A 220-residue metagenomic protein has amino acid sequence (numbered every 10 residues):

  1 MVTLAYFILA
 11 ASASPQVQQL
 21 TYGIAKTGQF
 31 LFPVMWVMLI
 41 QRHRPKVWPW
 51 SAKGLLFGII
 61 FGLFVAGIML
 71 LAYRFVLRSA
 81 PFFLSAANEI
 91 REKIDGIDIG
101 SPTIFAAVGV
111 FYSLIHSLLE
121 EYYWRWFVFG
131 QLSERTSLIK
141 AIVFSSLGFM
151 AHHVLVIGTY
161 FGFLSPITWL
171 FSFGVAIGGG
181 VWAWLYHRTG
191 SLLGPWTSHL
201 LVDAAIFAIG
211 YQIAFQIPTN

Functional and structural regions predicted by a protein language model:
M1-F57, A204-N220: N-terminal, membrane-interfacial amphipathic/helix-forming hydrophobic leader that caps and precedes the first
M1-Y6, F61-A66, F144-G148: Alpha-helical transmembrane segments
Y6-Q16, V76, V154-Y160: Juxtamembrane "helix-exit" motif on the non-cytosolic side of transmembrane helices
S14-Q19, P45-H116, E134, P166 (+1 more regions): Juxtamembrane helix-loop-helix connectors linking adjacent transmembrane helices in multi-pass membrane enzymes
V34-M38, L70, R74, V154-G158 (+1 more regions): Membrane-embedded alpha-helical segments of multi-pass transporters/permeases
V37, G62, A66, L70-L71 (+3 more regions): Hydrophobic alpha-helical segments of integral membrane proteins
T103-N220: Transmembrane helix-loop-helix hairpins at the membrane interface of multi-pass integral membrane proteins
